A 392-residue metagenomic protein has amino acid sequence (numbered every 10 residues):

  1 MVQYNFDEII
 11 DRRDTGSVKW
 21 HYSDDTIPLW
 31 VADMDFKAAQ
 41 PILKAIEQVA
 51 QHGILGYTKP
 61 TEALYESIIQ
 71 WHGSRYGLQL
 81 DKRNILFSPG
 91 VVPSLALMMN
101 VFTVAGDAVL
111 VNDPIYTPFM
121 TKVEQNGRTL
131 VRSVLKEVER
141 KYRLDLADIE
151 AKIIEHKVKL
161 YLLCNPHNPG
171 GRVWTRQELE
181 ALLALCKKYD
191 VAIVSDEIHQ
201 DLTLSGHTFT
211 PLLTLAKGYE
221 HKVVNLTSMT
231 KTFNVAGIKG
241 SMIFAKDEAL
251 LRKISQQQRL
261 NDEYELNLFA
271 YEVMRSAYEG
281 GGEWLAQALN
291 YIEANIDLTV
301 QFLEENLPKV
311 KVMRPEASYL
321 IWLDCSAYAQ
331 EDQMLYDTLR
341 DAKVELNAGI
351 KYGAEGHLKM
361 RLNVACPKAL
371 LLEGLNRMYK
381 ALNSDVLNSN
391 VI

Functional and structural regions predicted by a protein language model:
V2-G90, L97, I392: N-terminal small-domain helix-loop-helix segment of the aminotransferase-like
K44-A45, K217-E293: Conserved core segment of the aminotransferase class I/II
H52, A63, S67, A249 (+4 more regions): A non-catalytic, amphipathic alpha-helix used as a structural packing/dimerization or gating element in enzyme scaffolds
L55-A184, D201-L202, F209-A216, V224: Conserved core of the PLP fold type I
E197: Walker B catalytic acidic pair
R275, Y291-V300, V312-C325: Conserved glycine-rich beta-strand-loop-beta hairpin in the small C-terminal domain of fold type I
A329-M334, L370-E373: Short, conserved charged micro-motifs
R340-N347, Y352-I392: PLP-dependent enzyme catalytic core of the Aspartate aminotransferase-like
